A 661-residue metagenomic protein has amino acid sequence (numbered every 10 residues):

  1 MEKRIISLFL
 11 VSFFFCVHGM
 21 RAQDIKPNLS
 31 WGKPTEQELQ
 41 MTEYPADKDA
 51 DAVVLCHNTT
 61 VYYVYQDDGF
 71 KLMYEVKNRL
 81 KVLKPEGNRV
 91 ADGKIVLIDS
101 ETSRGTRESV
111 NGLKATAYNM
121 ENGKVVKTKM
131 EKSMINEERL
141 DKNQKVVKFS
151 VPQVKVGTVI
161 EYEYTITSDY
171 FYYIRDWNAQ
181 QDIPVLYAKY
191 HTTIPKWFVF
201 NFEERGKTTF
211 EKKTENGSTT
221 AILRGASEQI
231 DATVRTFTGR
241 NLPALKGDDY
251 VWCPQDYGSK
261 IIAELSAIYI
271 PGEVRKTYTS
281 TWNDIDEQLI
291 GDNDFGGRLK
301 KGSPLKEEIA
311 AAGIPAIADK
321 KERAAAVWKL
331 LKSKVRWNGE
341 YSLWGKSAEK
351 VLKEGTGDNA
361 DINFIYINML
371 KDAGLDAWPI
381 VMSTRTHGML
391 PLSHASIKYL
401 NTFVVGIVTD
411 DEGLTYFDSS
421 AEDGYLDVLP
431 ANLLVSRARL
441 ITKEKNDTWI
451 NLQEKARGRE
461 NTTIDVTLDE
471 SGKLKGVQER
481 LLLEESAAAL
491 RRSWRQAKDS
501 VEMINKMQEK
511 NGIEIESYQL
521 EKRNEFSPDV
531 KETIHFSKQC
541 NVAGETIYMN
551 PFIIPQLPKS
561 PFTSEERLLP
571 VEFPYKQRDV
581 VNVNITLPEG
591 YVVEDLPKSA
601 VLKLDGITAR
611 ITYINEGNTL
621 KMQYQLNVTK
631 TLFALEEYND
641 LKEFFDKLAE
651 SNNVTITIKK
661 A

Functional and structural regions predicted by a protein language model:
M1-P27, A661: Bacterial Sec-dependent N-terminal signal peptides
Q23-D284, Q288, K346, D361-I367 (+4 more regions): Beta-strand-rich, non-transmembrane domain signature
L83, T165, A310-I314, K332-R336 (+2 more regions): Sec-exported extracytoplasmic/periplasmic mature domains
E137, E308-I309, V351-L352, Q623-T631: Short His/Asp/Glu-rich catalytic/ion-coordination signatures at enzyme active sites or charged loops
W282-E354: Secondary-structure boundary elements
A311-P315, T462-T463, L568-F573: Extended, non-catalytic structural segments that build the interaction scaffolds of large macromolecular assemblies
I504-A661: A carboxyl-terminal module marker
